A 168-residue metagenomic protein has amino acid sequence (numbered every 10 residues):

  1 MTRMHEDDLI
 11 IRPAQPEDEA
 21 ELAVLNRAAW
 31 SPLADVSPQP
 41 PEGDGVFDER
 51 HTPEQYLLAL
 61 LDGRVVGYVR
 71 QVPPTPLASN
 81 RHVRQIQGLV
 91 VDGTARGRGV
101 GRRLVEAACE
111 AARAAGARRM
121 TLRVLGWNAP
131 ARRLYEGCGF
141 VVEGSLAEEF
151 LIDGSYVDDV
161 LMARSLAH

Functional and structural regions predicted by a protein language model:
T2-H5, S155-H168: Terminal substrate-recognition subdomain of acyl/acetyltransferases
H5-L9, P13-E19, V24-T94, V105-A107 (+2 more regions): Acetyl-CoA-dependent GNAT
G99: Conserved G/P- and acidic residue-centered "switch" motifs that form tight phosphate/ATP-binding loops in soluble
R102, W127-G144: Conserved active-site alpha-helix within GNAT-family acetyltransferase domains
A112-R123: Conserved GNAT acetyl-CoA-binding A-motif
L122-R132, E148-S155: Conserved beta-strand-loop-alpha-helix junction that forms the acyl-donor binding cleft
